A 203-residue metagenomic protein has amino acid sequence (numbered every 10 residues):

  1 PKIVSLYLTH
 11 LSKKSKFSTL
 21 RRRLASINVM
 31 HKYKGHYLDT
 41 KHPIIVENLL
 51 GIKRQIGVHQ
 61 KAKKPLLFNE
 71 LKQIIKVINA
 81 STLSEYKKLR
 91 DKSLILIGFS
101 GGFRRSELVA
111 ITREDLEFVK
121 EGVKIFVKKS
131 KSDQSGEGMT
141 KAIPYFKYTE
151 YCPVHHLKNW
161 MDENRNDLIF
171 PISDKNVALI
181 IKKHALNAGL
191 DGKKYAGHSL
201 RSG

Functional and structural regions predicted by a protein language model:
P1-G203: Extended, non-catalytic subsegments within catalytic or DNA/protein-binding/adaptor domains
